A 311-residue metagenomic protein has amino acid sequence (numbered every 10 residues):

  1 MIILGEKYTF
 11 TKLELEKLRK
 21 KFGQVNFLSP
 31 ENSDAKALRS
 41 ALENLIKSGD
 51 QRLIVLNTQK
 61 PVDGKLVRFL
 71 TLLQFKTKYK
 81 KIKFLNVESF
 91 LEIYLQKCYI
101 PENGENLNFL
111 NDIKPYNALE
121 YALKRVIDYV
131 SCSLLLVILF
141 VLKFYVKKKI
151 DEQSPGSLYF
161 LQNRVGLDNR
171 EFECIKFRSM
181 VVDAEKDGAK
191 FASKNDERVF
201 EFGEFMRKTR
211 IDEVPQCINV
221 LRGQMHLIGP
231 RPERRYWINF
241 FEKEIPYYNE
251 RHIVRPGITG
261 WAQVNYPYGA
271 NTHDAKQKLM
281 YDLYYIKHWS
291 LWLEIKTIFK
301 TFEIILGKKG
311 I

Functional and structural regions predicted by a protein language model:
M1-F140: N-terminal hydrophobic signal-anchor/signal peptide
I2-N32, F172-E197, E201-G203: Acidic, Ser/Thr-rich low-complexity segments on the non-lumenal side of membrane proteins
F84, N169, C217, V264 (+1 more regions): Residue-level signature of catalytic and energy-coupling elements of molecular machines, predominantly ATP/GTP-dependent
L91-E92, C98-Y99, Y159-R198, T259-K278: Short, glycine-rich, amphipathic interfacial segments at transmembrane boundaries or analogous
L119-D183, N219, K296-I311: A hydrophobic, helix-centered structural microdomain
S193-R255, T297-T301, I305: A short, structured surface patch at a secondary-structure boundary
Y247-I311: C-terminal terminal-structure detector
